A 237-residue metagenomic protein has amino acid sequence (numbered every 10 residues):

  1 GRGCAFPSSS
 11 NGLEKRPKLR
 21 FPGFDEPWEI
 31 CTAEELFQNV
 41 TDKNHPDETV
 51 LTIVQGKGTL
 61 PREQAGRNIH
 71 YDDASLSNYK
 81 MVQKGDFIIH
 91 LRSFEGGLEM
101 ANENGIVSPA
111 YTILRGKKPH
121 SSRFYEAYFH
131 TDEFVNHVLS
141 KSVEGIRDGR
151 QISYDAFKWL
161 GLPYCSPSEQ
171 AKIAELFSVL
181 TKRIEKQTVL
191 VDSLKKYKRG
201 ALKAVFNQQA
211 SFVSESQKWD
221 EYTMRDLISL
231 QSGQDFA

Functional and structural regions predicted by a protein language model:
G1-E29, W159-L160, C165-D220: Amphipathic alpha-helical segments with low aromatic content
S8, L98-M100, G145-Q151: Short beta-strand/turn micro-motifs at beta-sheet edges
N11-E14, N104-I106, Q151-D155, V205: Short, flexible turn/loop "capping" segments at secondary-structure junctions
R16-H45, V213-D235: Non-catalytic DNA-recognition/assembly elements of restriction-modification systems
F24, H70-L76, I146, S178: Short, solvent-exposed loop/turn positions at domain surfaces that link secondary-structure elements or cap domain
E34-D73, I113, R225-S229, F236-A237: DNA target-recognition patches
N78-F134, S153: A short beta-sheet element
L91, I106-T112, G145-S168: A short glycine-rich beta-alpha junction/loop motif
